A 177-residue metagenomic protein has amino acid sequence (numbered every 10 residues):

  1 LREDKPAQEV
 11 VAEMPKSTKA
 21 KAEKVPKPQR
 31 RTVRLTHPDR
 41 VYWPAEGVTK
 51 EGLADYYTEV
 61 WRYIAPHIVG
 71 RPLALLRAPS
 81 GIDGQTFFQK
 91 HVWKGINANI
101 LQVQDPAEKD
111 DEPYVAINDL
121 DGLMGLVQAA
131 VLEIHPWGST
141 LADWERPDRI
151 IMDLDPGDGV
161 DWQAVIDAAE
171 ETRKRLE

Functional and structural regions predicted by a protein language model:
L1-K27, R34: Intrinsically disordered, low-complexity regulatory tails
R2-K5, V48, N118, V160: Short coil/turn linker and secondary-structure boundary residues
D4, T32, W61, R175-L176: Generic hydrophobic/packing signal
V10-V11, S17-E23, A54, T140-E171 (+1 more regions): A charge-rich, low-complexity, intrinsically flexible signal that marks solvent-exposed coils, linkers, repeats
R31-D148: Active-site loop/lid in soluble adenylation, ligation, and acyl-transfer enzymes
